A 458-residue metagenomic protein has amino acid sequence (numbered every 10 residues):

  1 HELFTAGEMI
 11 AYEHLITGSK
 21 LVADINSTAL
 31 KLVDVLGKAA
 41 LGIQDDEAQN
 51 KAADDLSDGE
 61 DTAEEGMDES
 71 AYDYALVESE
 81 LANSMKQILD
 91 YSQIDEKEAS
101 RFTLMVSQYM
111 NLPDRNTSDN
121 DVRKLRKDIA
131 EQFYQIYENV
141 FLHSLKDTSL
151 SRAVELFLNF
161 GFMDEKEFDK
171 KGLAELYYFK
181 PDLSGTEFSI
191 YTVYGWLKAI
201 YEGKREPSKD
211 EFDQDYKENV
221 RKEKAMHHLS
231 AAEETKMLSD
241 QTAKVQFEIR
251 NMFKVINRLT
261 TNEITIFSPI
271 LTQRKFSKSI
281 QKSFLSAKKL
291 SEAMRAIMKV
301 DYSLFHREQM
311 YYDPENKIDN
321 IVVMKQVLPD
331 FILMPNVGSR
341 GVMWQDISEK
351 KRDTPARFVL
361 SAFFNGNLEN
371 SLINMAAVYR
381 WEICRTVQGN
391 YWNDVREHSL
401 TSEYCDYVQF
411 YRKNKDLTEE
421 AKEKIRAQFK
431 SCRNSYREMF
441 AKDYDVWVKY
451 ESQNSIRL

Functional and structural regions predicted by a protein language model:
G7, V22-I25, V33: Phosphate- and other anionic-substrate recognition elements at nucleic-acid/protein interfaces
E13, A29, L36, E78 (+4 more regions): Active-site-flanking segments in enzyme catalytic domains
L30, L36, L41-I43, L56 (+2 more regions): Hydrophobic/aromatic hotspots within intrinsically disordered, low-complexity regions
D46-A48: Surface-exposed receptor/substrate recognition regions of extracellular proteins
